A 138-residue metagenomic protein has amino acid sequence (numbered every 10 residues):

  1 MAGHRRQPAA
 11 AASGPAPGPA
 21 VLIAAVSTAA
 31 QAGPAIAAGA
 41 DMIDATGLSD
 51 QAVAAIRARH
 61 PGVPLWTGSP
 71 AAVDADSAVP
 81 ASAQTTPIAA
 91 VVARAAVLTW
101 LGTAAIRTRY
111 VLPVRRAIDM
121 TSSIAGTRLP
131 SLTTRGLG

Functional and structural regions predicted by a protein language model:
M1-G138: Active-site-adjacent loop and "lid" segments of alpha/beta metabolic enzymes
